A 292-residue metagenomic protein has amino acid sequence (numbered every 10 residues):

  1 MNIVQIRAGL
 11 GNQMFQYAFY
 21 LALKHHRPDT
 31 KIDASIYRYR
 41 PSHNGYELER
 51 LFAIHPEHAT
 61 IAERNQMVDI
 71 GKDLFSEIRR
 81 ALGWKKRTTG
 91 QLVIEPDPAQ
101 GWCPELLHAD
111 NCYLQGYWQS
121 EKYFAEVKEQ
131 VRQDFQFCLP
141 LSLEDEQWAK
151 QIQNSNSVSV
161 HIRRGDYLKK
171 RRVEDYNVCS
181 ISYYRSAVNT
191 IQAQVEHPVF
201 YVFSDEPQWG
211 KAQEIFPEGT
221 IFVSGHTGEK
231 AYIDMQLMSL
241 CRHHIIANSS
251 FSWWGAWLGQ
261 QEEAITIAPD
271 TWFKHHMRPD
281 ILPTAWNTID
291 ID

Functional and structural regions predicted by a protein language model:
M1-I3: Extreme N-terminal starter segment of soluble prokaryotic enzymes
Q5-F15: A short, glycine/small-residue-rich beta-strand->loop->alpha-helix junction that serves as a flexible
L10, N189-H276, I281: Donor-binding and catalytic core of enzymes assembling or modifying cell-surface/extracellular glycoconjugates
Q16-L23: Short amphipathic alpha-helix
D29-R40: A short beta-strand-loop structural module common to alpha/beta enzyme folds
S35-I36, I162-R163, F203-E206: Short, well-ordered beta-to-alpha junction loops that form the rim of enzyme active sites and present histidine/acidic
G45-V195: Secretory-pathway luminal glycosyltransferase catalytic domains
V160, P283-D292: Conserved histidine-centered catalytic loops in small-molecule metabolism enzymes
